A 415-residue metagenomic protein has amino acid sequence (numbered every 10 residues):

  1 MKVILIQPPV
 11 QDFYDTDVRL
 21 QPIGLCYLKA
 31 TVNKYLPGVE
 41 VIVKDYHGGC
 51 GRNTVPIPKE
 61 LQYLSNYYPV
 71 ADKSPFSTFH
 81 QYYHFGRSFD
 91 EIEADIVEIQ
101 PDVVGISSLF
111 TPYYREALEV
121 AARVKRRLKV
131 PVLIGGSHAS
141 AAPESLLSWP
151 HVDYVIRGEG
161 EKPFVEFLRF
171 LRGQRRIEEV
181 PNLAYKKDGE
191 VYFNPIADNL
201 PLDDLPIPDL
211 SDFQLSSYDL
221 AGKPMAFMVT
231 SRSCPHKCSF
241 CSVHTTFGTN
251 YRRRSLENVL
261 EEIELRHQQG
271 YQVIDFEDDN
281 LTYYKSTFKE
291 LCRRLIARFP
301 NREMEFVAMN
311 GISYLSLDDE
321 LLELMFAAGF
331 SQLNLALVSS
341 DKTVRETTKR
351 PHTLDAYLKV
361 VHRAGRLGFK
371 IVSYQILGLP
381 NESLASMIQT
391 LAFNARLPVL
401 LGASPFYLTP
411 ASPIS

Functional and structural regions predicted by a protein language model:
M1, Q11-D12, V180, K186-F227: N-terminal [4Fe-4S]-dependent radical SAM core
K2, V10, Q21, T31 (+5 more regions): Glycine-rich beta-alpha loop elements in corrinoid/cobalamin-binding modules across cobalamin-dependent enzymes
Y14-L25: Glycine- and acidic-residue-enriched helix-capping/strand-helix junction motifs
D15, G49-N53, P143, H236 (+4 more regions): Flexible glycine/acidic-rich beta-alpha junction loops that bind and position SAM and/or redox cofactors in anaerobic
C50-R87: Charged, glycine/proline-rich intrinsically disordered loops and linkers
R126-P131, V152, R302-M304, F330 (+2 more regions): A short helix->loop->beta-strand "cap" motif at the edges of active sites that frequently abuts
P143-P150, L321, P380-A395: Catalytic cores of alpha/beta
D203-L377, A392: Radical SAM [4Fe-4S] cluster-binding motif and immediate context
